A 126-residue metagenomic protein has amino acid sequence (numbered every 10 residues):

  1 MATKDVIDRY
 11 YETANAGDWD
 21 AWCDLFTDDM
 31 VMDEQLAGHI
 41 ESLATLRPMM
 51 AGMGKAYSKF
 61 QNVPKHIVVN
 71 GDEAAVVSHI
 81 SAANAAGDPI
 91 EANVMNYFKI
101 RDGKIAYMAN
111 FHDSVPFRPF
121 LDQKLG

Functional and structural regions predicted by a protein language model:
M1-L25: Short acidic-aromatic low-complexity motifs
I7-Y10, W22-C23, M30, L46 (+3 more regions): Hydrophobic pocket/interface hotspot
W19-A21, T27-G71: A solvent-exposed, acidic/Ser-Thr-rich amphipathic alpha-helical stretch
K55, A82-I90: Short, cysteine-centered beta-strand-loop-beta hairpins and adjacent loop/turn segments enriched in charged/polar
Q61-N62, I90-M95: Short, surface-exposed coil-to-beta transition loops
G71-I80: A short hydrophobic beta-strand element
I80, M95, F111-D113: Residue-level structural signal for beta-strand termini and adjacent loop
N110-G126: Low-complexity, intrinsically disordered terminal/linker segments enriched in charged and Gly/Pro repeats
